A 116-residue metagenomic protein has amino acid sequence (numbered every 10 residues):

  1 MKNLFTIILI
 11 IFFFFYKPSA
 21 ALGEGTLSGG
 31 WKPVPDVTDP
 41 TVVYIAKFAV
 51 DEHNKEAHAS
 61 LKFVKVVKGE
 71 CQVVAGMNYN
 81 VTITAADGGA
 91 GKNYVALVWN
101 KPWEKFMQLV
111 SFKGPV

Functional and structural regions predicted by a protein language model:
M1-V116: N- and C-terminal low-complexity/disordered segments
